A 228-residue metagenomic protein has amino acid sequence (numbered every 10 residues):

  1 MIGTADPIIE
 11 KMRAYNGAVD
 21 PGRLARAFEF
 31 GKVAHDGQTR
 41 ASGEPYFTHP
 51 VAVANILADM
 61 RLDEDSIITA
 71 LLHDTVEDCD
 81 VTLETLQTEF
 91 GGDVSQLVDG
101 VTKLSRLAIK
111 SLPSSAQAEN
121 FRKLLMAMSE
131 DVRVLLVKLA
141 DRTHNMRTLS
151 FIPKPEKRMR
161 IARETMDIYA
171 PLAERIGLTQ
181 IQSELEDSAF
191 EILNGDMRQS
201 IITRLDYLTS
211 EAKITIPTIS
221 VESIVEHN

Functional and structural regions predicted by a protein language model:
M1-N228: Active-site helical microenvironments for divalent-metal-assisted chemistry
